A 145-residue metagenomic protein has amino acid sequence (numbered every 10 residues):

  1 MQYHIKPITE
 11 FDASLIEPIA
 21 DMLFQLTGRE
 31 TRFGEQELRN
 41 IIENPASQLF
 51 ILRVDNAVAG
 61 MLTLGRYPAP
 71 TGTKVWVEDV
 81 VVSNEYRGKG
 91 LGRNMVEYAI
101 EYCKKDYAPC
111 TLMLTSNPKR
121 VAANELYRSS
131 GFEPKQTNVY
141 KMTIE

Functional and structural regions predicted by a protein language model:
Y3-G72, E78, V96-E97, Y102 (+2 more regions): Acetyl-CoA-dependent GNAT
L26, L62, L91, L112-L114 (+1 more regions): Generic leucine side-chain signal with a strong bias for well-ordered alpha-helical environments
S83, R87, N117: Residue-level recognition of the GNAT/N-acetyltransferase active site
Y86, G90-Y98: Conserved acetyl-CoA pyrophosphate-binding loop and the N-cap/start of the following alpha-helix in GNAT-like
G90, Y107, G131: Short glycine-rich hinge loops at helix-strand junctions in the catalytic core of two-component histidine kinases
R93, P118-Q136: Conserved active-site alpha-helix within GNAT-family acetyltransferase domains
K104-T115: Conserved GNAT acetyl-CoA-binding A-motif
M113-A123, K141, E145: Conserved beta-strand-loop-alpha-helix junction that forms the acyl-donor binding cleft
